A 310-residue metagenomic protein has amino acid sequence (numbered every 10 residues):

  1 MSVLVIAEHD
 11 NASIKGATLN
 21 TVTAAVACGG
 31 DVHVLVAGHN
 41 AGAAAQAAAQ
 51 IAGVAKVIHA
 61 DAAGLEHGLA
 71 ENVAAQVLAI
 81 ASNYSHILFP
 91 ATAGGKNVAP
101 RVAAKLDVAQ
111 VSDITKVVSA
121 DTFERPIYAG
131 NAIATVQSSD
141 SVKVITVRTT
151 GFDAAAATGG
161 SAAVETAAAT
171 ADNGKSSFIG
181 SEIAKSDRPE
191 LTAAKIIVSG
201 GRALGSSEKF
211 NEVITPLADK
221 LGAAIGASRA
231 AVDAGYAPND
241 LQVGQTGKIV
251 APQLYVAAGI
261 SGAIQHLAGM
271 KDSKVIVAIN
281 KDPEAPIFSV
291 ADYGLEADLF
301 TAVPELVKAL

Functional and structural regions predicted by a protein language model:
M1-L310: N-terminal glycine-rich FAD/FM-binding segment characteristic of electron-transfer flavoproteins
